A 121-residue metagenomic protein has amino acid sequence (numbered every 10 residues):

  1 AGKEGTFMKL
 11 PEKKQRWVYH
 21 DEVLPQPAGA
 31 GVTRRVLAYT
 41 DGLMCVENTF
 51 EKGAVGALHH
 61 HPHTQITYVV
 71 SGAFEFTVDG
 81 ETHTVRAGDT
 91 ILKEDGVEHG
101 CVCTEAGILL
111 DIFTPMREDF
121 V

Functional and structural regions predicted by a protein language model:
G2-G42: A short, N-terminal "cap"/entry segment at the start of jelly-roll beta-barrel domains of the cupin/DSBH fold
G42, H63, S71, A106 (+1 more regions): ATP/adenylate-binding site constellation spanning eukaryotic-like Ser/Thr protein kinases, ABC-transporter
M44-H60: Conserved short histidine dyad/triad with adjacent acidic residue
E47, V70-S71, R86-A87, E105: A cytosolic small-molecule/anion-sensing beta-strand core signal
V55-G56, G72-T77, T90: Short beta-strand segments in beta-sandwich/barrel cores
H63-F74, D79: Glycine- and acidic-residue-biased ligand/ion/polar-headgroup-sensing regions
G80-D95: Short acidic-glycine-tyrosine-enriched beta hairpin
D95-D119: Ligand-binding loop in jelly-roll beta-barrel domains
